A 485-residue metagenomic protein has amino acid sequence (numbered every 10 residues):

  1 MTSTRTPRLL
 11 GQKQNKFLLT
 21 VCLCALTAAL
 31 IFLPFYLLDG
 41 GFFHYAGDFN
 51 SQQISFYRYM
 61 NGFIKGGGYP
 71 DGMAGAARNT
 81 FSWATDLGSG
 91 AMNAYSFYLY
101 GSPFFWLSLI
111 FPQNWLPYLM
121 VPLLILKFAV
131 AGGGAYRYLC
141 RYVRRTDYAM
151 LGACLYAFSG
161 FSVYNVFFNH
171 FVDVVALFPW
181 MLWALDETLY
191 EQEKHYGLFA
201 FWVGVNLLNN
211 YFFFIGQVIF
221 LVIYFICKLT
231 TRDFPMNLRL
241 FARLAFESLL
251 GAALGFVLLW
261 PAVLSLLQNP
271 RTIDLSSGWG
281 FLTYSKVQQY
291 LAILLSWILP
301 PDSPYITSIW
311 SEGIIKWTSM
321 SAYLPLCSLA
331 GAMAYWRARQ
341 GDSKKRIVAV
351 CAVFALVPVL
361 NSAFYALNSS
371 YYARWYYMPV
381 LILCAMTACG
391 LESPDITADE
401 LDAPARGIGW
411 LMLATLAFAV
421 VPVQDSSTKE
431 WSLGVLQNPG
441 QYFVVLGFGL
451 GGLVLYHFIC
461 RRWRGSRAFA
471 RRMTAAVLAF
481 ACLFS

Functional and structural regions predicted by a protein language model:
M1-Y36, R243, V454, R472-L478: Start-transfer (signal-anchor) and selected internal transmembrane alpha helices of multi-pass inner/ER membrane
C24, L124, F128-R141, D147-T230 (+5 more regions): Membrane-embedded helix bundles of polyisoprenyl
P34-Y142, D147-P179, V205-N206, A292 (+1 more regions): Active-site lumenal/periplasmic loops and adjacent helix-entry segments of GT-C-fold, multi-pass membrane
N50-I54, R58-A74, P103, F241 (+4 more regions): Periplasmic/ER-lumenal interhelical loops and adjacent helix-loop junctions in multi-pass membrane proteins
N93-Y98, P117-F128, L155-L182, L189 (+4 more regions): Membrane-interface micro-motifs in multi-pass membrane enzymes
A131-Y138, L177-L189, I219-C227, L329-Y335 (+2 more regions): Transmembrane alpha-helical segments
Q192-H195, F213, I347-S485: Contiguous transmembrane helix-bundle modules in multi-pass membrane proteins
F234-A242, A332-A355, R464-S466: Membrane-interface helix-loop-helix junctions at transmembrane boundaries of multi-pass membrane enzymes, predominantly
